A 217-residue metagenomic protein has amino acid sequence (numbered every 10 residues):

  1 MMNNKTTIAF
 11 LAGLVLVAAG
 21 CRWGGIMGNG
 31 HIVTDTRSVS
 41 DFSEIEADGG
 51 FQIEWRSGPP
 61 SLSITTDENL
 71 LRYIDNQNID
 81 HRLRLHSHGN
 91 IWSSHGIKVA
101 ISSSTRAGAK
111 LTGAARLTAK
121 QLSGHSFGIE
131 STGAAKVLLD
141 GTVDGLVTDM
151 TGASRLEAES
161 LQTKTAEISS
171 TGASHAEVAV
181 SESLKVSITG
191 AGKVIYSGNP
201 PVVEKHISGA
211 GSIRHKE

Functional and structural regions predicted by a protein language model:
N4-G13, G20-L71, R82-S102, L117 (+1 more regions): Short acidic/polar N-terminal linker immediately downstream of export determinants
A12-V15, V137: Compositionally biased non-globular segments, especially hydrophobic aliphatic-rich helices of signal peptides
T36, S43-W55, I91-W92, I97-I101 (+1 more regions): Extended, compositionally simple hydrophobic/Ser/Thr-rich segments that build repetitive fibrous architectures
